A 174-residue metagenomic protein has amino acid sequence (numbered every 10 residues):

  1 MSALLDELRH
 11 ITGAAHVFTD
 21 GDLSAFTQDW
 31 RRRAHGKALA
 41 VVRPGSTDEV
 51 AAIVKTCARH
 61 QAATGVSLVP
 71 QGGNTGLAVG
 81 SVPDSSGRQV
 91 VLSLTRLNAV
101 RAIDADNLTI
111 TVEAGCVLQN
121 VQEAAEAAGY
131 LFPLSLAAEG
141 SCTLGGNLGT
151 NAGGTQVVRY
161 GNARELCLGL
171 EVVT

Functional and structural regions predicted by a protein language model:
M1-D29, R59-L68: N-terminal accessory segments
L8, R33-T64, L68, S86 (+2 more regions): N-terminal glycine-rich flavin-associated loop
A78, V90-S93: Short, acidic (Asp/Glu-rich) active-site segment that either coordinates a divalent metal cofactor
S81-V82: Intrinsically disordered, low-complexity, charge-rich terminal extensions of nucleic-acid-associated complexes
S141: Flexible, acidic loop-helix segments that line cofactor/substrate-binding pockets
G146: Beta-strand-loop-alpha "switch" segments that mediate conformational coupling across diverse proteins
